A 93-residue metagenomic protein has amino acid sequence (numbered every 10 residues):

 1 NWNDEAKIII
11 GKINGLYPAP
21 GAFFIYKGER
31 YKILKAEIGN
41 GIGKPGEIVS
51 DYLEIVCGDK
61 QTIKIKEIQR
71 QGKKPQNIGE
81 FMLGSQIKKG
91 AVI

Functional and structural regions predicted by a protein language model:
W2-I93: An anion-binding loop in the catalytic cleft
